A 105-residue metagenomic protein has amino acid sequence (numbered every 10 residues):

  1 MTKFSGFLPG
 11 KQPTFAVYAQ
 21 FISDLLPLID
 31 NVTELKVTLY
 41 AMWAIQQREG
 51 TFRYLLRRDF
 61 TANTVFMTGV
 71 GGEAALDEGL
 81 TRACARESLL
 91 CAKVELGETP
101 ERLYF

Functional and structural regions predicted by a protein language model:
M1-R48: Short recognition helix of helix-turn-helix/winged-helix DNA-binding domains
T2-P9, G71-F105: Winged-helix/helix-turn-helix nucleic-acid-interaction surface
A19-Q20, R58, A74: Generic alpha-helical secondary structure signal
S23-P27, L39, D59-A62, E78 (+1 more regions): Charged/polar, solvent-exposed surface patches and flexible loops
V37, R48-T68: Short acidic, hydrophobic short linear motifs in intrinsically disordered regions
W43, Q47, F66-V70, R82 (+1 more regions): Amphipathic alpha-helical interaction surfaces
W43-A44, L55, V94, E98: Residue-level signal for alpha-helical context at structural boundaries
